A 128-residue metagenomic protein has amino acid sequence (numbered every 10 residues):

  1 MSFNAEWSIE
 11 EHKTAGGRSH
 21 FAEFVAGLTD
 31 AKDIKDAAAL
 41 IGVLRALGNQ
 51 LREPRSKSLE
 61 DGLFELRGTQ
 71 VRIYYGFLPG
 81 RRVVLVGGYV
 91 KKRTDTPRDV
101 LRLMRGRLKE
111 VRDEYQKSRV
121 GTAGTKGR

Functional and structural regions predicted by a protein language model:
M1-Q70, P79-V83, V90-R128: Basic, Lys/Arg-enriched alpha-helical interface segments
